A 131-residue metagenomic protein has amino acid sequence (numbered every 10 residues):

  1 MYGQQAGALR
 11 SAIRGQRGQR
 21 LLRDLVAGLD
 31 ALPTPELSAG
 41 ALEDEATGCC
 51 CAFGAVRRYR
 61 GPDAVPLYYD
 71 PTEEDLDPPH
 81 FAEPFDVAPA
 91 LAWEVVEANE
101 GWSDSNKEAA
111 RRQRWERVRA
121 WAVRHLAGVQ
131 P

Functional and structural regions predicted by a protein language model:
M1-P131: Short, glycine-biased loop/turn motifs at secondary-structure junctions and in low-complexity Ser/Thr/Pro-rich termini
